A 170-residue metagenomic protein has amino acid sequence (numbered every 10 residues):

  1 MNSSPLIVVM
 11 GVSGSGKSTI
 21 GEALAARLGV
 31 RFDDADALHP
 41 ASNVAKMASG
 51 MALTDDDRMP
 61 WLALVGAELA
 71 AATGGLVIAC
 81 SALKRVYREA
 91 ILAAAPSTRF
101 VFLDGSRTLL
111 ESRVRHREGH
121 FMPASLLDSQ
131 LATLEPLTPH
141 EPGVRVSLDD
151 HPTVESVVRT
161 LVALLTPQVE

Functional and structural regions predicted by a protein language model:
L6: Walker A (P-loop) ATP-phosphate-binding motif of ABC ATPase nucleotide-binding domains
V9: Hydrophobic anchor at the beta1->P-loop junction of P-loop NTPases
V12: P-loop (Walker A) phosphate-binding loop of NTP-binding proteins
K17: Conserved lysine of the Walker
E22-A67: Conserved substrate/cofactor phosphate-moiety recognition/catalytic segment in nucleotide-dependent phosphotransferases
T73-L76, T98-R99: Loop/turn-to-beta-strand initiation segments
A94-V114: Conserved phosphate-donor/acceptor-positioning beta-strand/loop module used by diverse small-molecule
H116-T160: Small-molecule kinase domains that catalyze NTP-dependent phosphoryl transfer to phosphate-bearing small molecules
